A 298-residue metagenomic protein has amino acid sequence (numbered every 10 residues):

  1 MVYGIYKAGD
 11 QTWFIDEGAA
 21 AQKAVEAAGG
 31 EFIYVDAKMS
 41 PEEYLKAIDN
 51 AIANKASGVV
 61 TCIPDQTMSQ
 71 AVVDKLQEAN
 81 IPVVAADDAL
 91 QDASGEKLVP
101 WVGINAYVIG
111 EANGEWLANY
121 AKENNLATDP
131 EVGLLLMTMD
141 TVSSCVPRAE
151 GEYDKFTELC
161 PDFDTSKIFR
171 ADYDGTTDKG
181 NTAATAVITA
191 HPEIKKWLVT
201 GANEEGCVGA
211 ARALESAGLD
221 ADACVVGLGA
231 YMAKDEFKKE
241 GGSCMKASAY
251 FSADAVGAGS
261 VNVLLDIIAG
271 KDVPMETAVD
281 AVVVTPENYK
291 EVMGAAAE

Functional and structural regions predicted by a protein language model:
M1-E298: A residue-level marker of the well-folded mature domains of exported/periplasmic proteins
